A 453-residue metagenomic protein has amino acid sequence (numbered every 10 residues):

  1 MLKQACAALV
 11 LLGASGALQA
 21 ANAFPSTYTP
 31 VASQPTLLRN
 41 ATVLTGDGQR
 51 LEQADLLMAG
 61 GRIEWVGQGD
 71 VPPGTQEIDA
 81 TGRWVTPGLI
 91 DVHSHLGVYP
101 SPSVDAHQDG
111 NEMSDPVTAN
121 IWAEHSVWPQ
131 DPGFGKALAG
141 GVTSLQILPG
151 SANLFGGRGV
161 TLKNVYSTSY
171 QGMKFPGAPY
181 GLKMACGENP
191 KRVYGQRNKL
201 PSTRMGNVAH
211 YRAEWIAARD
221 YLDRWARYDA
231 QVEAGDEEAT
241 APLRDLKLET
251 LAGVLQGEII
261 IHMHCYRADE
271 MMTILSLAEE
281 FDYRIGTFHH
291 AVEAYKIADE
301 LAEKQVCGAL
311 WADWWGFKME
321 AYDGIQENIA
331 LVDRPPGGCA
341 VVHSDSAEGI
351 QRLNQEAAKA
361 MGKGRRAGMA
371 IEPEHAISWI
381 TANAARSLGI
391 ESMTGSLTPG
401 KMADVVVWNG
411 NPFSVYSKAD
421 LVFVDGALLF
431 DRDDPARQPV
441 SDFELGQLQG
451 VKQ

Functional and structural regions predicted by a protein language model:
M1-A7, A17: Bacterial N-terminal signal peptides that target proteins for export
A14-A20: N-terminal signal peptide c-region/cleavage motif recognized by signal peptidases
A21-P35, V43, D47-T86, S103: Histidine-rich, glycine-flanked metal-binding segment
P25-A32, V43-D55, Q68-G69, A367-W379 (+1 more regions): Acidic, glycine-enriched loop/beta-strand segments at the rims of small-molecule binding/catalytic pockets
Q34-L38, V71-E124, A139: Replace "His-x-His-based motif
A41, L56, G61, G82 (+9 more regions): Divalent metal-coordination and catalytic microenvironments
S101-P102, Q108-S114, T118-I121, I260 (+5 more regions): His/Asp/Glu-enriched, well-ordered alpha-helical/loop segment that forms or immediately abuts the divalent-metal
G133, L138-H289, K418: Polyanionic/metal-chelating signatures
